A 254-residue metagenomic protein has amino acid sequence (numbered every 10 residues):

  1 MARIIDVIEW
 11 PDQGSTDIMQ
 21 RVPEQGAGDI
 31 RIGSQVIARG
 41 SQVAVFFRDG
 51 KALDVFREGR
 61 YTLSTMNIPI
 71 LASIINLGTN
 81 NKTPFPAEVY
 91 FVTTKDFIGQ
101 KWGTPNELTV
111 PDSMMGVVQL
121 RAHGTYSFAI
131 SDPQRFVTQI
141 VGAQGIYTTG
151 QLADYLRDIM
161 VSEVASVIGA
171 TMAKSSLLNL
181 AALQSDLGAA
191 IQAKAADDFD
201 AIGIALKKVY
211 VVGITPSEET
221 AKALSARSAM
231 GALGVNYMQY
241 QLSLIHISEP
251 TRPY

Functional and structural regions predicted by a protein language model:
M1-T215, N236, Y240: N-terminal hydrophobic membrane-entry segments
E218-A221: Nucleotide-binding motor/catalytic cores of P-loop/tubulin-like NTPases across gene-expression machines
S225-L233: Bacterial N-terminal Sec-type targeting sequences
H246-Y254: Single conserved hydrophobic/aromatic residue that forms the stacking wall/gate of nucleotide- or nucleobase-binding
